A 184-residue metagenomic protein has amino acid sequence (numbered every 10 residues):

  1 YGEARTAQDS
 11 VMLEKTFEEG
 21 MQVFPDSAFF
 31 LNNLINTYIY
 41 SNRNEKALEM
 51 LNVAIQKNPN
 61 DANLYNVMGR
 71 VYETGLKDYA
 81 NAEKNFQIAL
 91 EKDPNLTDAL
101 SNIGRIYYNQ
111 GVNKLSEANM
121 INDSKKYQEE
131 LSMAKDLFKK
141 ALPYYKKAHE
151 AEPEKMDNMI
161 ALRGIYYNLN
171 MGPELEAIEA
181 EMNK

Functional and structural regions predicted by a protein language model:
G20, V53-A54, I88-A89, A148 (+1 more regions): Canonical positions in the second alpha-helix
N109-Y144: Short coil/linker segments at helix-helix boundaries
